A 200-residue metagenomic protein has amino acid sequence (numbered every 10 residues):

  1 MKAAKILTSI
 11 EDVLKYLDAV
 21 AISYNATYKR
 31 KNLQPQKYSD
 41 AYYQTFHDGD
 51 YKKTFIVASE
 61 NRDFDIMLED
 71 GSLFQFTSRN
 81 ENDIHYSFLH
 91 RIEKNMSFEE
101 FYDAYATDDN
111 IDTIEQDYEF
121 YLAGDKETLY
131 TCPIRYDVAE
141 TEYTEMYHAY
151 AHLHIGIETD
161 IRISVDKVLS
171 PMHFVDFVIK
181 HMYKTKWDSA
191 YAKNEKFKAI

Functional and structural regions predicted by a protein language model:
M1-A19, Y147-T159, A192, K196-K198: Intrinsically disordered, low-complexity acidic regions enriched in Pro/Ser/Thr
M1-F74: N-terminal "first-domain core" detector
R30-K37, A106, G156, N194-A199: Solvent-exposed, non-transmembrane amphipathic alpha-helical segments
S59, L68-G71, D160-L169: Surface-exposed extracytoplasmic segments
N80-V165: An exposed acidic His-Trp-rich patch
I161-I200: Long, compositionally biased interface segments
